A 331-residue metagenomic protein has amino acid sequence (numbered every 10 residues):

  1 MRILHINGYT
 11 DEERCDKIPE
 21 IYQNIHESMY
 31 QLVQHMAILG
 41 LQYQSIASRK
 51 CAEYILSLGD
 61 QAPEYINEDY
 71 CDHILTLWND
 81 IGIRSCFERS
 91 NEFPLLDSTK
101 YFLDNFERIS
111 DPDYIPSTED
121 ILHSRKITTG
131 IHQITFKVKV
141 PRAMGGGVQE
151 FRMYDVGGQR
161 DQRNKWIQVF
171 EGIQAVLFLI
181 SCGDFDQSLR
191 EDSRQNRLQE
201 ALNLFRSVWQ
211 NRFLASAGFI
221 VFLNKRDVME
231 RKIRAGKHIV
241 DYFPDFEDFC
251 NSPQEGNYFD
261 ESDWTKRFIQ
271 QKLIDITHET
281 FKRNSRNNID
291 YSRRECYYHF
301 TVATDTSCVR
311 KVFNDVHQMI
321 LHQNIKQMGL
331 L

Functional and structural regions predicted by a protein language model:
R2-A217, K225-R294, T304-V309, M319-Q323 (+1 more regions): Switch- and interface-adjacent substructures of P-loop NTPase systems
F222: Active-site neighborhood of phospho(di)ester-bond hydrolases with catalytic His/Asp-centered motifs
Y297-F300: Conserved beta-strand scaffold positions in the cores of enzyme catalytic domains, especially in NTP/NDP-utilizing
V316: Hydrophobic "lid"/C-terminal helical patch of Rossmann-like NAD(P)-dependent dehydrogenase/epimerase domains
